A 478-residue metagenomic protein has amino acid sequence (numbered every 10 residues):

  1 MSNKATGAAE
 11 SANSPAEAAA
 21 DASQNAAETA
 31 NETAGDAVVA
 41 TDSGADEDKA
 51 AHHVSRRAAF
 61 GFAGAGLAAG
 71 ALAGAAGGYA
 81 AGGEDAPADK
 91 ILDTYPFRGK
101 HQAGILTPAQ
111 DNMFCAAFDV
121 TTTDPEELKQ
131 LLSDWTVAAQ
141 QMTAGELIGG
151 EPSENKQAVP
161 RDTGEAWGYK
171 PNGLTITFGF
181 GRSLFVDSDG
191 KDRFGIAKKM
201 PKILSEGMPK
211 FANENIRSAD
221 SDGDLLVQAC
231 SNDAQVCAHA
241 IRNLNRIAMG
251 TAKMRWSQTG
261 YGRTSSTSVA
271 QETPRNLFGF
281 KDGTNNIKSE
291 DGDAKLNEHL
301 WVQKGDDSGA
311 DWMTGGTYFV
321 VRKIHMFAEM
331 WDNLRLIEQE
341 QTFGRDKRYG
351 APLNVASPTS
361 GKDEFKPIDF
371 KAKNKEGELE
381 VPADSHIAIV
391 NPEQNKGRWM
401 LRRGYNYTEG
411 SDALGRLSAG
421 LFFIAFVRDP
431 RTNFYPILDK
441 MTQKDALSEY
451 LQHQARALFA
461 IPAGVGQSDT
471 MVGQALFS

Functional and structural regions predicted by a protein language model:
M1-V54: N-terminal secretory signal peptides
H53, A58-G77, D85-S478: Long, histidine/aromatic-enriched segments associated with O2/redox biology
